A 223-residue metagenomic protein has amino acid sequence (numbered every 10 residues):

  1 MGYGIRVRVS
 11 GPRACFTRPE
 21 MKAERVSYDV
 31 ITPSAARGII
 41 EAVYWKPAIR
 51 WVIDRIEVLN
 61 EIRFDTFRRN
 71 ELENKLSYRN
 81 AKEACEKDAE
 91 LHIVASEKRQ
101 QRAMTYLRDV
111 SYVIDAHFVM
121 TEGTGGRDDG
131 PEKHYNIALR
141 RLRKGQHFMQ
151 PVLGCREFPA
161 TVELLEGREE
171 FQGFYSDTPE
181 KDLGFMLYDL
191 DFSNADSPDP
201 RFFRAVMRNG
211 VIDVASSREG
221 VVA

Functional and structural regions predicted by a protein language model:
M1, R50, Y106-V110: A short, structural micro-pattern
M1-A23, V206-A215: N-terminal, Lys/Arg- and Ser/Thr-rich interaction peptides
I5-V7, D54, V110-I114: Hydrophobic residues positioned within well-ordered beta-strands of beta-sheet architectures
V9-R13, N60, I114-E122: Beta-strand elements of well-folded, non-transmembrane domains
C15-T17, F64, E122-T124: Residue-level signal for secondary-structure boundary sites
M21, V26-E71: Glycine/small-residue-rich interface belts in oligomeric ring/scaffold proteins and their assembly partners
E71-E73, K82-A223: Internal, well-folded beta-alpha domain core
Y78-N80: Short alpha-helical linear motifs
